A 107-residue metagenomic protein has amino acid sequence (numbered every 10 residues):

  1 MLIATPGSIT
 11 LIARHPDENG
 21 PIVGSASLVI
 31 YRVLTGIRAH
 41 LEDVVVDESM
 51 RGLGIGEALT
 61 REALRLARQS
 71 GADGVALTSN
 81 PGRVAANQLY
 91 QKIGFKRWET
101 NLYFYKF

Functional and structural regions predicted by a protein language model:
M1-G36, E42, T60-R61, L66 (+2 more regions): Acetyl-CoA-dependent GNAT
Y31-V33, S49, G82: Short coil/turn motifs at secondary-structure junctions
G36, G54, A85, W98: Residues that form or flank phosphate/diphosphate-binding pockets in enzymes that use nucleotide phosphates
V44-V46, S79: Hydrophobic adenine-recognition pocket in adenosine-nucleotide-binding enzymes
V46, G52-R65, Q69, Q88-I93: Conserved acetyl-CoA-binding loop-helix of GNAT-fold acetyltransferases
R51, D73-A86, F104-F107: Conserved beta-strand-loop-alpha-helix junction that forms the acyl-donor binding cleft
A72-D73, F95: Short glycine/serine/threonine/alanine-rich loop segments
P81, Q91-T100: Conserved acetyl-CoA-binding loop of GNAT-fold acetyltransferases
